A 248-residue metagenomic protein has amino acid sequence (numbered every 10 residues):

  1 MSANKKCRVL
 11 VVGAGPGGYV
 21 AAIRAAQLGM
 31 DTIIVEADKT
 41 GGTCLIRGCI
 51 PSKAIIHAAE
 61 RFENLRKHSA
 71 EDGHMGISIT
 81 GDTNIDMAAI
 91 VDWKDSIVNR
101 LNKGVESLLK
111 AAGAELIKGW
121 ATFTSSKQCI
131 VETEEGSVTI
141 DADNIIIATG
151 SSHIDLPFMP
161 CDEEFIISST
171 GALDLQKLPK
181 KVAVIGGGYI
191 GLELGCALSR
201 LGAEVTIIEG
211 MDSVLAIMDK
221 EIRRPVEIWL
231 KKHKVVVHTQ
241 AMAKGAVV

Functional and structural regions predicted by a protein language model:
S2-C7, I23-M30, V35-L178, M211-L215 (+3 more regions): Glycine-rich flavin
A3-G15, L178-G188: Beta1/beta-strand and adjacent pyrophosphate-binding region of the FAD-binding site in flavoprotein oxidoreductases
R8-I34, G191-S199: N-terminal Rossmann-like FAD-binding beta1-loop-alpha1 element of flavoenzymes
L10-V12, I33, I147, A183 (+1 more regions): Conserved hydrophobic packing residues within short motifs/helices of P-loop NTPase cores of ABC-family ATPases
Q176-M218: Rossmann-like NAD(P)H-binding beta-loop-alpha module
